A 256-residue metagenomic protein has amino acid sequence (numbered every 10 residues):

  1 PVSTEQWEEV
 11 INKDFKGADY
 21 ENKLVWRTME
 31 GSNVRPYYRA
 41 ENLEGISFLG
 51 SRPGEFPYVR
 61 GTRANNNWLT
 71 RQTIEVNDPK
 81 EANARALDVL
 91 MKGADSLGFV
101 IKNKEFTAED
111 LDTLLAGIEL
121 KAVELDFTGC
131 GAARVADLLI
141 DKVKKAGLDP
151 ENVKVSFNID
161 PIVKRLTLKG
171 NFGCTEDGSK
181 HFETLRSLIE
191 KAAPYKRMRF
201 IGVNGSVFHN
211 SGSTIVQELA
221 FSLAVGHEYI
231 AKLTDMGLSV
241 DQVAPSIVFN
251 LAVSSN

Functional and structural regions predicted by a protein language model:
P1-S254: Catalytic alpha/beta active-site cores
